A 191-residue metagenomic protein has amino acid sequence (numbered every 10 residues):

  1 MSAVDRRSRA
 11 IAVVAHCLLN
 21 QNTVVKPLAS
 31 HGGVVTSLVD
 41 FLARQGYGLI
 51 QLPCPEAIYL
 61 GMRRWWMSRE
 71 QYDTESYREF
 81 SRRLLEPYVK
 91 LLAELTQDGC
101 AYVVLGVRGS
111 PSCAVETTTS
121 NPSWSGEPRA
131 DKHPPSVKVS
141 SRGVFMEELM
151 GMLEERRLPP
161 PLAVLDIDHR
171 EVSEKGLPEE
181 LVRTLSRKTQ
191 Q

Functional and structural regions predicted by a protein language model:
M1-L28: Active-site and ligand/interface coordination hotspots across diverse enzymes and nucleic-acid-associated assemblies
M1-R7, V34-G48, E86-Y102: Short amphipathic alpha-helices and their capping/turn segments at secondary-structure boundaries
R7, M62-R69, T74-K90, L95-T96 (+1 more regions): Divalent-metal-activated hydrolytic enzyme cores
L18-N22, A57, P111: A short, flexible beta-alpha/helix-coil linker loop
L28-Y72: Short, surface-exposed acidic-centric catalytic microdomains
V104-P111: Short, well-ordered beta-to-alpha junction loops that form the rim of enzyme active sites and present histidine/acidic
P111-S120: Phosphate/ribose-phosphate-bearing ligand recognition and processing surfaces, centered on ADP-ribose/NAD(+/P+) systems
T119-R129: A glycine- and small-aliphatic-rich helix-loop capping segment at beta-alpha/alpha-beta transitions that lines
